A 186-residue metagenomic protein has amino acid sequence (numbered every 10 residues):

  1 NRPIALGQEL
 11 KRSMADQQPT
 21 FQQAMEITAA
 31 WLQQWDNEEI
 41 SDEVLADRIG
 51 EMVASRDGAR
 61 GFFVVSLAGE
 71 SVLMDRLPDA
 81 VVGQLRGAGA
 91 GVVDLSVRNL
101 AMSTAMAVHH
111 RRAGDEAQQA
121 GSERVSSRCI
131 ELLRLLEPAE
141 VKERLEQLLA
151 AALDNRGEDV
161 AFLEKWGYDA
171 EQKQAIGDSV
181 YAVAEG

Functional and structural regions predicted by a protein language model:
N1-S13: N-terminal amphipathic/basic-hydrophobic helices that include classical n-h-c signal peptides and signal-anchor
L10-V44: Basic/polar, acidic-poor N-terminal "presequence/leader" segments that form or can form short amphipathic helices
F21-L32, R144-G186: Low-complexity intrinsically disordered segments
A29-D36, V53, D57, T104-A107 (+2 more regions): Alpha-helical repeat scaffolds in large eukaryotic proteins
D42-L45, I49, A88, R112-S122: Alpha-helical rod/repeat scaffolding segments in eukaryotic adaptors/tethers and long-chain four-helix cytokines
A46-L85: A glycine-rich, hydrophobic loop/mini-helix early in the fold
A68, M74-E116: Aromatic- and glycine-enriched beta-alpha-beta binding-site module
L100-K165: Conserved binding-pocket/active-site segment within a compact domain
